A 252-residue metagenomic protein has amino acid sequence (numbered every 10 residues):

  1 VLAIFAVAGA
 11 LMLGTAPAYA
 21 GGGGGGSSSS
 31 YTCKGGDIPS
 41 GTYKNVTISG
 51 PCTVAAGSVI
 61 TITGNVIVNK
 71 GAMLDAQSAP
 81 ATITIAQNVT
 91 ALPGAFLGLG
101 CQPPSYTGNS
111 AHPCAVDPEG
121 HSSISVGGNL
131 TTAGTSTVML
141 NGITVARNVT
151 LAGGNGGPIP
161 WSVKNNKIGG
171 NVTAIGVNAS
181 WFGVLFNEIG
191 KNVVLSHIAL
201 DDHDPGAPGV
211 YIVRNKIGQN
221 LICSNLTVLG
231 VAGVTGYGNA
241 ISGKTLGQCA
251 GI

Functional and structural regions predicted by a protein language model:
V1-A6: N-terminal export and membrane-targeting signals
G9-T32: C-terminal region of N-terminal signal peptides and the immediate post-cleavage residues of exported proteins
G22-S27, G238-I252: Short, low-complexity, Pro/Ser/Thr/Gly-rich segments in the mature regions of secreted, periplasmic
G26-M73, Q77-T82, Q87, S110-A111 (+3 more regions): Short, ordered "entry" segments at domain starts
S49, A55, T63, N69 (+21 more regions): Feature marks extracellular polysaccharide-active and adherence modules
G94-S122, T150-V163, G183, L195-A207 (+2 more regions): Acidic/polar low-complexity surface segments
